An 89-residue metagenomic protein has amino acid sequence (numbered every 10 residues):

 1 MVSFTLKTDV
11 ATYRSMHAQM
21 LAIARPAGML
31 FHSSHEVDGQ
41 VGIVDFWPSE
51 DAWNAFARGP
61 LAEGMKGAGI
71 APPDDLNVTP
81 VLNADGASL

Functional and structural regions predicted by a protein language model:
M1-G42, P48-G59, G69-L89: Short S/T/G/P-rich N-terminal loop/turn motif that feeds into the first structured element of a domain
